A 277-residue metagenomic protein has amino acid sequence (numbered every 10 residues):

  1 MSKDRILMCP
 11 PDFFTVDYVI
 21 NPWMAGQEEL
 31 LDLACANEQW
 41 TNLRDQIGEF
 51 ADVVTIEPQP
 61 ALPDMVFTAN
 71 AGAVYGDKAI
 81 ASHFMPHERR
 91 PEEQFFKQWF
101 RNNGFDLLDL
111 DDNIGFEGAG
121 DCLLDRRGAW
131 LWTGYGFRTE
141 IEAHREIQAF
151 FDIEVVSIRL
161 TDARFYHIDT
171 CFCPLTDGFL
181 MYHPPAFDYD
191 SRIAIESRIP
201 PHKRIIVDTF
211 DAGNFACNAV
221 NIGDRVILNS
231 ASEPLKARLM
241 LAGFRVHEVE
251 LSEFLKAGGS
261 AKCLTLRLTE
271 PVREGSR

Functional and structural regions predicted by a protein language model:
M1-R277: The feature marks the mature, well-folded catalytic cores of soluble enzymes
